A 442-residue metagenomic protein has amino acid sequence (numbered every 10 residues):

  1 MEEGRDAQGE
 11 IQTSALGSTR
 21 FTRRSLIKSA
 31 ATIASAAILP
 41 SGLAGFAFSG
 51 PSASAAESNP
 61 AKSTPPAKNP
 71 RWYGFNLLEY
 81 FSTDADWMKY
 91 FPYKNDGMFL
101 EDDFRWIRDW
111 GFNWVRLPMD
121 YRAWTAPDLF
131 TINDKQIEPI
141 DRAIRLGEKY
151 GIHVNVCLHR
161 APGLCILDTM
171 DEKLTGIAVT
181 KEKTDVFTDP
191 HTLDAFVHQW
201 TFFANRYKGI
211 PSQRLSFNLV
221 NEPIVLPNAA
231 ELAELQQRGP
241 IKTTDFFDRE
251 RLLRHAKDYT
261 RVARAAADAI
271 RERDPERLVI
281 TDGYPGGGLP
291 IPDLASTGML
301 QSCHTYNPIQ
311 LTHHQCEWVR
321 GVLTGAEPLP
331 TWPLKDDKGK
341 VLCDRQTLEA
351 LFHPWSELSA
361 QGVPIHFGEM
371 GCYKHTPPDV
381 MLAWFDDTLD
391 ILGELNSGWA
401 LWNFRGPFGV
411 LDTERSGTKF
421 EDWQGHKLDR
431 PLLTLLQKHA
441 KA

Functional and structural regions predicted by a protein language model:
M1-T22, A36, F48: N-terminal secretory signal peptides
R20, S41-A67: C-terminal segment of N-terminal export signals and the immediately downstream linker at the start of the mature
T22-L39: N-terminal export leaders
A55-W114: N-terminal carbohydrate-binding accessory modules
L78-F99, D128, T312-R345: Acidic/histidine-rich helix-loop elements that form or flank divalent-metal/phosphate-binding sites at the catalytic
D102-G163, V262, R271, F385-I391: Aromatic-lined substrate-binding rim segments of carbohydrate-active enzymes
I177-V341, F352-Y373, E394-S397: Active-site region of glycoside hydrolase catalytic domains
P377-A442: Aromatic-rich peripheral "rim/lid" segments of glycoside hydrolase catalytic domains that contact and position glycan
